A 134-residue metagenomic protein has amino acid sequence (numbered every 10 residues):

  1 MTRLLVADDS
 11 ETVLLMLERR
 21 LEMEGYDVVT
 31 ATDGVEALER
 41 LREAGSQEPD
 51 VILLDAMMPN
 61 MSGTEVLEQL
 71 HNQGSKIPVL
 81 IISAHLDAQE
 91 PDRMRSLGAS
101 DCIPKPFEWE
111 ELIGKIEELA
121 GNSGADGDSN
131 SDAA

Functional and structural regions predicted by a protein language model:
L15-M23: Charged docking surfaces used in two-component/phosphorelay signaling
G25-T32, R40: Short hydrophobic/Thr-rich beta-strand motif most characteristic of the beta2 strand and flanking loop of CheY-like
D33-E36, S62-E65: Acidic catalytic/metal-coordinating carboxylates
S46-L53: Active-site beta3 strand of CheY-like receiver
M58: Receiver (REC) domain active-site loop signature in two-component systems and cognate sites in sensor histidine kinases
E65, L86-D101: Alpha4 helix (beta4-alpha4-beta5 surface) of REC/receiver domains from two-component response regulators
F107-I116: C-terminal output helix
